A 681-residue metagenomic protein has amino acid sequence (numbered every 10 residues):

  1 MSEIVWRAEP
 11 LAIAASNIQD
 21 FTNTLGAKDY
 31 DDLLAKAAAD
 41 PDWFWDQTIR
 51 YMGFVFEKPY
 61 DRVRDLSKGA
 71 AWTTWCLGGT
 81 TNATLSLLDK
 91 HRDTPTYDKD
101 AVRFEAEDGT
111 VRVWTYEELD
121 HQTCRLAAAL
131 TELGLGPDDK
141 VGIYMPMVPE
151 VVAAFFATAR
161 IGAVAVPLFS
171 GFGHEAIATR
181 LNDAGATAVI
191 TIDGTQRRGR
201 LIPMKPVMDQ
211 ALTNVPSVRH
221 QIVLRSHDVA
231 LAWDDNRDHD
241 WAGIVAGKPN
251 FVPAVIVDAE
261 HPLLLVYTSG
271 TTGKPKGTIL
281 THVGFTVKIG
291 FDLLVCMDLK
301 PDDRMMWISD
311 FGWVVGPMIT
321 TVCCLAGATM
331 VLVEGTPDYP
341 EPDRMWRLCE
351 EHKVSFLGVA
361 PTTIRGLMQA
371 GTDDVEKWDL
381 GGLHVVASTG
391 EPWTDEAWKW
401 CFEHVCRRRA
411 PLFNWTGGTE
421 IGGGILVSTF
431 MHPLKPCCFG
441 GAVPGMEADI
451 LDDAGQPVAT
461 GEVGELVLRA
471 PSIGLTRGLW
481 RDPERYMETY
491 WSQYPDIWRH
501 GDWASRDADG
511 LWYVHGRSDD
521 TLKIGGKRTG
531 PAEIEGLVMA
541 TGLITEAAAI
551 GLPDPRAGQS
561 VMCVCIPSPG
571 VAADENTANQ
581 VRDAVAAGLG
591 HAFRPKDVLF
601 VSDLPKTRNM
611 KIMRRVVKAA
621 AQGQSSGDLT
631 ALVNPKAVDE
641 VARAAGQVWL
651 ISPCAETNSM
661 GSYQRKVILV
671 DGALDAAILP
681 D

Functional and structural regions predicted by a protein language model:
I18-Q19, N23-L25, L87-T115, R225-W233: AMP-dependent adenylate-forming
L33-K36, T84, D98, V102-F156 (+3 more regions): Conserved AMP-binding/adenylate-forming core of the ANL superfamily
D98-D100, Q221-V223, D234-Y267, K274 (+3 more regions): Conserved pre-ATP/AMP-binding loop-to-beta segment of ANL
R160-G243, A360: Structural core segment of the AMP-binding/adenylate-forming
L168-G194, M208, E350, L357 (+9 more regions): AMP-binding/adenylate-forming catalytic core of the ANL superfamily
T286-R304, V314-S355, A370: Conserved AMP-binding/adenylation subdomain of ANL enzymes
L325-A328, V354-V359, M368-L434, E447: Gly/Ser/Thr-rich phosphate-binding loop
G441-G445, Q456-Y490, T529: Conserved ATP/PPi-binding loop(s) of AMP-dependent carboxylate-activating enzymes
